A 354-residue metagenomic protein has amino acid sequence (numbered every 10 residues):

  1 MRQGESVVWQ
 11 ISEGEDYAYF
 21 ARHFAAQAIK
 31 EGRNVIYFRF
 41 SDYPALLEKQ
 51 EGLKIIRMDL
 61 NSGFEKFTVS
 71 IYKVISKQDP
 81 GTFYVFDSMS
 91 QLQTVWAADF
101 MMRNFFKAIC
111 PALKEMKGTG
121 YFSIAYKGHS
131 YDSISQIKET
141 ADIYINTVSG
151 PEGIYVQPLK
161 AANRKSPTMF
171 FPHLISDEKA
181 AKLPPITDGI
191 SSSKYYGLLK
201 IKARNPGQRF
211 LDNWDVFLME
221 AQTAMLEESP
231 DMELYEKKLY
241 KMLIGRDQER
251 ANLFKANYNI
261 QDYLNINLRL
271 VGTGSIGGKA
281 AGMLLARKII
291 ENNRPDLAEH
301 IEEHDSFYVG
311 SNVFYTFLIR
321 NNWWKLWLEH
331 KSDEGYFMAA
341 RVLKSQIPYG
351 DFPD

Functional and structural regions predicted by a protein language model:
M1-F40: Glycine-rich P-loop/Walker A and Walker A-like loops and their local beta1-loop-alpha1 context in P-loop NTPases
W9, Y37, V85-F86, G118-Y126: Structural recognition of the conserved hydrophobic beta-strand(s) that form the central parallel beta-sheet of P-loop
G14-E15, S41-A45, L60-S62, M89-L92 (+3 more regions): Conserved nucleotide-binding/hydrolysis micro-motifs of P-loop NTPases
K30-W96: Conserved inter-motif catalytic segment of the P-loop NTP-binding fold
V95-W96, M101-G128: Substrate-engagement module of ASCE P-loop NTPases
G118, I124-E178: Phosphate-binding/switch region of NTP-binding enzymes
R164-L198: C-terminal regions of RecA-like/P-loop NTPase motor modules
S191-D354: N-terminal beta-alpha lobe that positions the nucleotide/phosphoryl donor in ATP/NTP-coupled carboxylate activation
